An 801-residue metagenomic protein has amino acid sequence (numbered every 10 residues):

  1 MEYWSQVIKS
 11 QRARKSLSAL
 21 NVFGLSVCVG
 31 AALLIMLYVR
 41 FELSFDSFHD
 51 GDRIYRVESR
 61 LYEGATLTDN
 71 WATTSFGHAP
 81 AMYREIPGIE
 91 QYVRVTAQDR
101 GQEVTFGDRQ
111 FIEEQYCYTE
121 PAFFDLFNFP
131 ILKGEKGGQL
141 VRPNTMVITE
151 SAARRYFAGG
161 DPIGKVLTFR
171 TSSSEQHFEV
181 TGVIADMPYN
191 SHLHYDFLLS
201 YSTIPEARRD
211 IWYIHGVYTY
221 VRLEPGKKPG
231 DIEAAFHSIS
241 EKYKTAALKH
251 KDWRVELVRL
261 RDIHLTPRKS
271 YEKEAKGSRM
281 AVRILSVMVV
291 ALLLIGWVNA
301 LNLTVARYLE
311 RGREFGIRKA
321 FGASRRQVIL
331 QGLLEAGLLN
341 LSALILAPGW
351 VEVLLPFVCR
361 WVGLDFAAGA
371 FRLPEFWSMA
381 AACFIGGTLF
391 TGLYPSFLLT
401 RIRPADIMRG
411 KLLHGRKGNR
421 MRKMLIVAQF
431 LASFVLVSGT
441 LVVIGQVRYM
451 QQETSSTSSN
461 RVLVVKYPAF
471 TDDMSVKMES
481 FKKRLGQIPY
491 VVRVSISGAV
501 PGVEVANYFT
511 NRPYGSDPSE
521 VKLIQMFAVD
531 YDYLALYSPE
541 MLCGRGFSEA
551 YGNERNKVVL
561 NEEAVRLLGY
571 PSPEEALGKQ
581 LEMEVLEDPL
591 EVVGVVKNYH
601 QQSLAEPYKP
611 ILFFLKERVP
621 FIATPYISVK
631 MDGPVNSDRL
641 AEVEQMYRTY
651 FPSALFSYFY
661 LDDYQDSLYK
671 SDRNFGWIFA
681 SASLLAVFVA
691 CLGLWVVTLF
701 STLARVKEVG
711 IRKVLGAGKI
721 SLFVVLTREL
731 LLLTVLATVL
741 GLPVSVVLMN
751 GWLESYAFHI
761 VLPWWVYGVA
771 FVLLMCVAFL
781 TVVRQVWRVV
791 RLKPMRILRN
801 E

Functional and structural regions predicted by a protein language model:
M1-W4, I8-L17, F48, S238-V289 (+6 more regions): Membrane-helix entry/capping segments
W4-L20, G24, G296-L339, R401-L412 (+2 more regions): Intracellular coupling helices
A13-F41, K276-R313, L341, M421-Q446 (+3 more regions): Hydrophobic alpha-helical transmembrane segments of multi-pass inner-membrane transport and secretion
V27-R60, L354-G363, A432-N460, K477 (+1 more regions): Alpha-helical transmembrane segments
G30, L34-L37, E256, A336-I402 (+2 more regions): Small-residue-rich transmembrane alpha-helices
E42, V57-Q115, A122, R154-G159 (+4 more regions): Hydrophobic, regular-secondary-structure patches
E120-L132, M146-G277, S480-L668: Mid-to-C-terminal secondary-structure elements that act as membrane-proximal/extracytoplasmic interface segments
S653-T734, T738, M749: C-terminal transmembrane helical bundles of large multi-pass transporters and their helix-start/helix-kink determinants
